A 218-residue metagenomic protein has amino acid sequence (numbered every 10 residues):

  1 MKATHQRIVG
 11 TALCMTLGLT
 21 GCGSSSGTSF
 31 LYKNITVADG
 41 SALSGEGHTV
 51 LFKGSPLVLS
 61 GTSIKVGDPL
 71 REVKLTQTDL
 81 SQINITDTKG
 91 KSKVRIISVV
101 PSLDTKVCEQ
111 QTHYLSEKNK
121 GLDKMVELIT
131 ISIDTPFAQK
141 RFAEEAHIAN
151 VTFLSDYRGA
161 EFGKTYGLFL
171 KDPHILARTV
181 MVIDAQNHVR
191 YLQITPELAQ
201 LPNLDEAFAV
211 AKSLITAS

Functional and structural regions predicted by a protein language model:
K2-G10, C14, G18-T76: N-terminal targeting signals for export/organelle localization
I64-G67, Y166, K171-H174: Short loop/turn motifs at secondary-structure junctions and domain boundaries
P69, V94, I175-A177: Short, small/polar residue-rich loop motifs at catalytic or cofactor-binding pockets
K74, T86-D87, I194: Short clusters of small/polar residues that mark proteolytic maturation junctions
D79-L80, Q186: Residue-level recognition of short loop/turn positions
N84-L115: Short active-site neighborhood of thiol/selenol oxidoreductases, capturing the structured segment around
E109-I148, F153, A160-F162: Structural microenvironment flanking redox-active thiols in thiol-disulfide oxidoreductases
A177-S218: Thiol-/selenol-based redox modules, centered on thioredoxin-like and closely related oxidoreductase domains
